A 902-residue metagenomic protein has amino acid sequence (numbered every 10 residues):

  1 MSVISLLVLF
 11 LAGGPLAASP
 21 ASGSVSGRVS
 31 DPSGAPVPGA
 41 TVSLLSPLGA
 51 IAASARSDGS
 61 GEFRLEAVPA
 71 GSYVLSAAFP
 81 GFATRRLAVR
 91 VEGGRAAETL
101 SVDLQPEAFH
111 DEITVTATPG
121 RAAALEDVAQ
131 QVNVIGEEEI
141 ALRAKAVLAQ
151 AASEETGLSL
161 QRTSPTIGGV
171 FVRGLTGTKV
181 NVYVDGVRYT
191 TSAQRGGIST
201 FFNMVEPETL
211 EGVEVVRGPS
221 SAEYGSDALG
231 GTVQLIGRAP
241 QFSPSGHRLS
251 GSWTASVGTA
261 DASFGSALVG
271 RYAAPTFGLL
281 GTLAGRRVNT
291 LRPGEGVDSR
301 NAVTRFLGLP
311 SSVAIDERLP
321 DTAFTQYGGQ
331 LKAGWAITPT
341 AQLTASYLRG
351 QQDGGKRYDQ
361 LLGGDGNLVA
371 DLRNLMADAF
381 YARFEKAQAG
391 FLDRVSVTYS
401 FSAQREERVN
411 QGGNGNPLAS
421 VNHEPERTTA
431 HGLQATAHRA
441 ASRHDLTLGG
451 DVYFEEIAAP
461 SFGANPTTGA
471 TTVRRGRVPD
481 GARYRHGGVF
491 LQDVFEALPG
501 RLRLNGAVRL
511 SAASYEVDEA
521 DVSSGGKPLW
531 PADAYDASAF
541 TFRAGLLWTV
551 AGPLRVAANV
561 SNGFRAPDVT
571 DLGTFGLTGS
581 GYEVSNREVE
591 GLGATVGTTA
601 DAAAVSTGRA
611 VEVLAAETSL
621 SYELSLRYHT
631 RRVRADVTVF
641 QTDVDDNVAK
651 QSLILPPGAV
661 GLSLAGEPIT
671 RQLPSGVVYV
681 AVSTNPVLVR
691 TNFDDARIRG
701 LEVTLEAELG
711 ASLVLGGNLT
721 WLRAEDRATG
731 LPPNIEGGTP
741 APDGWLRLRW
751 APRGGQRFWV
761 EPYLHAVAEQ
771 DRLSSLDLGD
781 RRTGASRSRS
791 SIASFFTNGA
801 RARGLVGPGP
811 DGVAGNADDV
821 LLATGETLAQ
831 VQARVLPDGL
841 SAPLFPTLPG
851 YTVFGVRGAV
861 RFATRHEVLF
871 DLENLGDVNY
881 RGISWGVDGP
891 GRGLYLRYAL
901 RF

Functional and structural regions predicted by a protein language model:
L11-E112, R173: Periplasm-facing N-terminal accessory domains of Gram-negative outer-membrane beta-barrel systems
P47-R56, E112-R143, G169, G177: N-terminal periplasmic "start-of-domain" segments of outer-membrane beta-barrel proteins
V132, A149-T191, E211, T574: Extracytoplasmic beta-strand/coil segments of soluble accessory domains associated with Gram-negative outer-membrane
Y189-P219: Short acidic/polar hinge/loop motifs at secondary-structure boundaries that mediate gating or recognition
T259-V288, D298-G354, M376-K386, E496 (+1 more regions): Transmembrane beta-barrel wall of Gram-negative outer-membrane proteins
P320-T322, T340-R394, A403-T428, G476-A482: Flexible loop and strand-edge segments within Gram-negative outer membrane beta-barrel domains
L392-N410, T549, A557, E583-P686: Membrane-embedded beta-barrel scaffold of Gram-negative outer-membrane proteins
R443, E496-L504, A512-A513, F640-V644 (+1 more regions): Gram-negative outer-membrane beta-barrel transporters
